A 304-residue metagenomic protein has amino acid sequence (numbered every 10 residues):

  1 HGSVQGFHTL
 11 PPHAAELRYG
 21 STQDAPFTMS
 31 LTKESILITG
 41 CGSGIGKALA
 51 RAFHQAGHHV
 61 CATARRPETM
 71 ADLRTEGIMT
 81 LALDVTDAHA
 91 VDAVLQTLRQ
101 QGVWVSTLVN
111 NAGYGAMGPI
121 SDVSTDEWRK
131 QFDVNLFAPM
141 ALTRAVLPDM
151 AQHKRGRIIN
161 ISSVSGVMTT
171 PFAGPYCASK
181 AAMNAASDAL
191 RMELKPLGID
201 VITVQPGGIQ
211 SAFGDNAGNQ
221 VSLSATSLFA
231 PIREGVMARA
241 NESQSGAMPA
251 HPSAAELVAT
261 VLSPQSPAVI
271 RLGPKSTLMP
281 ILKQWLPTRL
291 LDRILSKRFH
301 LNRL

Functional and structural regions predicted by a protein language model:
G42-S43: Conserved glycine-rich cofactor-binding loop
L83-A93, T125: The beta1-alpha1 cofactor-binding region of Rossmann-like NAD(H)/NADP(H)-dependent oxidoreductases
P119-I120, E127-R129: Substrate-binding pocket helix/loop in short-chain dehydrogenase/reductase
T143, S179-A182: Active-site helix of classical SDR
T143-R144, D188: A short, exposed helix-loop element centered on a Lys and neighboring polar residues
S163: Residue(s) in the substrate-gating loop at a strand-loop-helix junction that position the organic substrate next
K195-Q244: C-terminal beta-strand-loop-alpha-helix "lid" module of Rossmann-like NAD(P)-dependent dehydrogenases
